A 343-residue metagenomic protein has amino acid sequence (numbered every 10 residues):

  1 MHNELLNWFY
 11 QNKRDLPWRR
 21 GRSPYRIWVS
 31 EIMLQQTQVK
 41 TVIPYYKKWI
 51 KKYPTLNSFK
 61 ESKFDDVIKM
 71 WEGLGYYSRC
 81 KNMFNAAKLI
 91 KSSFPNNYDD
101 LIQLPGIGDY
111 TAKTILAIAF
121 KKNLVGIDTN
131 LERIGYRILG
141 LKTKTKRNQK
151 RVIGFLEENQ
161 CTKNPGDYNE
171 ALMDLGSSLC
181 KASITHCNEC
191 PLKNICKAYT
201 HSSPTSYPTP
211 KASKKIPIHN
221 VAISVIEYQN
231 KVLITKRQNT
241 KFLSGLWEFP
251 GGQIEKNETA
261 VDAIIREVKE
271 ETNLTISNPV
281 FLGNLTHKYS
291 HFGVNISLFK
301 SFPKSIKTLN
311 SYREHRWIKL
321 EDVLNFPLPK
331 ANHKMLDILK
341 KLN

Functional and structural regions predicted by a protein language model:
H2-E4, W8-H186, L192-H201: Catalytic cores of DNA base-excision repair glycosylases
P24, K122, N220-A222, T259 (+1 more regions): Short loop/turn microsegments at loop-to-beta-strand junctions
R26-S30, L246, P250, K256 (+3 more regions): Functional cleft and adjacent loop/helix regions within the main domain that mediate ligand binding or catalysis
K193, T200-E248, S277, P303: N-terminal strand-loop-strand
S213-P217, T240, L285-I296: Acidic pyrophosphate-coordinating catalytic loop
E248, G293, R316-W317: Short aromatic/basic micro-patch
F249-G283: The catalytic Nudix box helix
L298-F302, K307-N343: NUDIX/MutT-family hydrolases
